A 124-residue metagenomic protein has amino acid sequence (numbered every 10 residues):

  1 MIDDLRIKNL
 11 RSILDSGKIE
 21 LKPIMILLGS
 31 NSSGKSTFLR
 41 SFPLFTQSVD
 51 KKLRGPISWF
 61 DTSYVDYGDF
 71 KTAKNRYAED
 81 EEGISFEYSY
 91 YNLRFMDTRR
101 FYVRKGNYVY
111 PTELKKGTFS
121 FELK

Functional and structural regions predicted by a protein language model:
M1-K124: P-loop NTPase switch/coupling surface
